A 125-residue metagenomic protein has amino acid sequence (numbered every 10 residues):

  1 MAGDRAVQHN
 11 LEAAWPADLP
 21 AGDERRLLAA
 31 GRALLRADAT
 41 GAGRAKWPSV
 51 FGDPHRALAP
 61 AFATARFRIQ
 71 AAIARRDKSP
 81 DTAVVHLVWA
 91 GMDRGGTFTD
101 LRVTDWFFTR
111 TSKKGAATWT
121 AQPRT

Functional and structural regions predicted by a protein language model:
M1-A65: Core segments of small alpha/beta cavity-forming domains
A39-T125: Structured, amphipathic secondary-structure segments that form assembly/contact surfaces in multi-subunit
